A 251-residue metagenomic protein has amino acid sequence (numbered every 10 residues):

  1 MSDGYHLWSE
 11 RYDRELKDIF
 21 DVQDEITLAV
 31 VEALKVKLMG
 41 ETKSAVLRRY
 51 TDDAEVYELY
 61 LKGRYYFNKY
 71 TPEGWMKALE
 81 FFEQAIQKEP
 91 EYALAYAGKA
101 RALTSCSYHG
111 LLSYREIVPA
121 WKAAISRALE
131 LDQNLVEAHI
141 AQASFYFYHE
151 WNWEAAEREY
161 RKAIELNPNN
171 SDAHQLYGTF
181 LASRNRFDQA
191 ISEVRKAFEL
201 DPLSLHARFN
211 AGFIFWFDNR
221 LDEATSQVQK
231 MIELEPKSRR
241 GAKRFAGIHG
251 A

Functional and structural regions predicted by a protein language model:
M1-A251: Acidic, proline/glycine-rich low-complexity intrinsically disordered segments
